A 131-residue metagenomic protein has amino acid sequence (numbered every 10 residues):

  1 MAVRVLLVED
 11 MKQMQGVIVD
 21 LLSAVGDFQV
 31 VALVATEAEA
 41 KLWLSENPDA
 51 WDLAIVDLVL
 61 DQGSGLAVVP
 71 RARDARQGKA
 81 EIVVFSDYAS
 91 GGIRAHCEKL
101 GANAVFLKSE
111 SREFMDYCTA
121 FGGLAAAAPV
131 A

Functional and structural regions predicted by a protein language model:
E9: Conserved acidic carboxylate
K12-A32: Two-component/phosphorelay signaling modules centered on CheY-like receiver
L33, V59-G63, K99: Residue-level signal for the "D+5" position in two-component response regulator receiver
L33-L53: Acidic, metal-coordinating helix/loop segments flanking the phosphotransfer/catalytic sites of two-component signaling
S45-D49, R71-K79, L100: Conserved phosphotransfer cores of two-component systems
W51, I55-A72: Conserved phosphotransfer microenvironments
A67, Y88-V105, R112-M115: Alpha4 helix (beta4-alpha4-beta5 surface) of REC/receiver domains from two-component response regulators
V84-F85: Hydrophobic/aromatic residues positioned on beta-strands within the core alpha/beta folds
